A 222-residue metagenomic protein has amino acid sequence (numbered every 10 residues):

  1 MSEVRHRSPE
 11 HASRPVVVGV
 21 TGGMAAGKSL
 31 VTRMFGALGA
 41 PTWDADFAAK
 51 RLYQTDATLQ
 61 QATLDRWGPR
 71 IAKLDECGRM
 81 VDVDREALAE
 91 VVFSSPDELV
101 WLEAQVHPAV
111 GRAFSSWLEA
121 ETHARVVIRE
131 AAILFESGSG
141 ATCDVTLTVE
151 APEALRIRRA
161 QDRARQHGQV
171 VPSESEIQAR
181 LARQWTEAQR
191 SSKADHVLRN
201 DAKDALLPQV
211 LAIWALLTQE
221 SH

Functional and structural regions predicted by a protein language model:
R5-F47: Walker A (P-loop) phosphate-binding motif
G27, D46, L102, I128 (+1 more regions): Residue-level signal for inorganic ion chemistry
L38, Q60-L64, G111, E153-Q161 (+2 more regions): An amphipathic alpha-helix signature
P41, F47, V145, D195-H196: Well-ordered beta-strand positions
F47-K50, G68, A151-A154, K203: Short, acidic/turn-prone active-site loops that include or flank metal/cofactor- and phosphate-binding residues
K50-R125: ATP-dependent small-molecule kinase phosphotransfer cores that center on conserved nucleotide phosphate-binding segments
R112-A120, V126-D162: ATP-dependent NMP and nucleoside kinases share a basic, alpha-helical "lid"
A113-F114, G140-T142, E153, R165-H222: Small-molecule kinase domains that catalyze NTP-dependent phosphoryl transfer to phosphate-bearing small molecules
